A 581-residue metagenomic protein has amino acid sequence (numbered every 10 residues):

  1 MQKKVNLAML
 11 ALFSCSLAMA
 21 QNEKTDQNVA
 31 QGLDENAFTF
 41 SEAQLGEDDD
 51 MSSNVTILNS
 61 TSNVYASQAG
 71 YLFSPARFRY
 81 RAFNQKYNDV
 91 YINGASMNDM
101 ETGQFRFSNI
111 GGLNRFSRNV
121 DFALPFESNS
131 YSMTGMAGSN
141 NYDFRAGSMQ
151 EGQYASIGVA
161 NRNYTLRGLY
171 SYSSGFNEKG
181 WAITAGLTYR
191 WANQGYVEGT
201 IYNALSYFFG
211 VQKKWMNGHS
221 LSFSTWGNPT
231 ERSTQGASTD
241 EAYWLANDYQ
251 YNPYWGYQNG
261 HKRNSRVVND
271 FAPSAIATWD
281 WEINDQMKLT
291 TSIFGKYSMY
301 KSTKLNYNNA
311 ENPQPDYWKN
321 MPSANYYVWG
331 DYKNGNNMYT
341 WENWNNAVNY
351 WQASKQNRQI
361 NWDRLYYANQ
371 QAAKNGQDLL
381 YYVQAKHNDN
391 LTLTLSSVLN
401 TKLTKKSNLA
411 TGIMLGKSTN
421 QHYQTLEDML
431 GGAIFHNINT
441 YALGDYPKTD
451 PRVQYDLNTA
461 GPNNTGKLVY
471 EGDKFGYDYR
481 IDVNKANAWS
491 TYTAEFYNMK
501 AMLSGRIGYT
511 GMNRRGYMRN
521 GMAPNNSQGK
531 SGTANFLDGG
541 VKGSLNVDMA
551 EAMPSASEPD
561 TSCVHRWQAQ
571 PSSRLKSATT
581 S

Functional and structural regions predicted by a protein language model:
V55-A95: Extracytoplasmic beta-strand/coil segments of soluble accessory domains associated with Gram-negative outer-membrane
L58, A66, A95-F126, D143-R145 (+2 more regions): Short acidic/polar hinge/loop motifs at secondary-structure boundaries that mediate gating or recognition
Y142, G168-S174, F209-K213, A275-W281 (+4 more regions): Residues on the lipid-exposed face of transmembrane beta-strands in outer-membrane beta-barrel proteins
Y154-A192, Y196-Q235, V267, P273-I283: Transmembrane beta-barrel wall of Gram-negative outer-membrane proteins
Y154-G158, A192-V197, S206-G210, G260-S265 (+7 more regions): Extracellular loop and loop/strand-boundary signature of outer-membrane beta-barrel proteins
A155-N161, A185-Y189, F223-P229, I293-Y297 (+4 more regions): Transmembrane beta-barrel strands of outer-membrane/channel proteins
S220-T278, K301-Q384, K448-V469: Acidic/polar loop-and-plug regions of large Gram-negative outer-membrane beta-barrel proteins
Y382, L409-E551, S557-T580: Signature of Gram-negative outer-membrane beta-barrel scaffolds
